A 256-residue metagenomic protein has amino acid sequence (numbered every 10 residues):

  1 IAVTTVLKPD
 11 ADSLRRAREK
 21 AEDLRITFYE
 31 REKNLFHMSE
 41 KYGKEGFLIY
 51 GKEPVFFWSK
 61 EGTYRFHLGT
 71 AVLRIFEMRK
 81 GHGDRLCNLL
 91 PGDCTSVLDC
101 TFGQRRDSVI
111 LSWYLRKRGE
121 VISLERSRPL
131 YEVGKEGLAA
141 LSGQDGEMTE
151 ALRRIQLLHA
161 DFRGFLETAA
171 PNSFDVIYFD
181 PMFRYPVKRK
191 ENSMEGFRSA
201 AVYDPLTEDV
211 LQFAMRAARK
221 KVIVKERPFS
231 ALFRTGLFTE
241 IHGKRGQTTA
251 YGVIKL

Functional and structural regions predicted by a protein language model:
I1-S96, V109: S-adenosyl-L-methionine
C94-G103, I122: Conserved class I S-adenosyl-L-methionine
S96, E120, R154, K220-K221: Residues at the starts of beta-strands that form the adenosine-phosphate
V97, I177-Y178: Hydrophobic beta-strand segment of the Class I
Q104-R118: Conserved SAM-binding loop of SAM-dependent methyltransferases across substrates and taxa, primarily the Class I
L124-V176: S-adenosyl-L-methionine
P181-V210, S230: Mobile active-site "lid"/loop adjacent to the S-adenosyl-L-methionine
T207-I254: Conserved Class I SAM-dependent methyltransferase catalytic core
